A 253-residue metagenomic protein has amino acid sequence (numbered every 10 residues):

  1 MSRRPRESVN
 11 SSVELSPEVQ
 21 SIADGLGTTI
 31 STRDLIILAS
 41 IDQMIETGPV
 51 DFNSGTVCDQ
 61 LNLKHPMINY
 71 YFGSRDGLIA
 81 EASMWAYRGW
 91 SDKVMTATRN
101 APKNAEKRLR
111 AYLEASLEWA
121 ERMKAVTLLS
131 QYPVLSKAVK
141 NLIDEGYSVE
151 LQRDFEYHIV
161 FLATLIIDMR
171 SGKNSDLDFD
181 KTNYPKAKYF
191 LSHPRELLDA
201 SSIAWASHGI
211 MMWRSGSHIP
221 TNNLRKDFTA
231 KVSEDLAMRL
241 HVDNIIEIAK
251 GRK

Functional and structural regions predicted by a protein language model:
M1-S31, L38, D42, L177 (+3 more regions): N-terminal intrinsically disordered/low-complexity leader segments
T32-L35, A39, Q43-G77, E81: Helix-turn-helix
L35, A39-T47, D92-N100, A206-R214: Solvent-exposed, amphipathic alpha-helical segments
V50-N53, L191-R195: Short, charged helix-capping/linker segments at alpha-helix termini
N53, T127-Q131, D178-F179, I219-N223: Short, hydrophobic secondary-structure boundary micro-motifs
E81, M95-V126, V149: Hydrophobic alpha-helical connector segments
M84-S91: Short, basic, alpha-helical segments at the C-terminal edge of helix-turn-helix-like DNA-binding modules
S91-M95, K107, A125-S130, K137-F190 (+4 more regions): Amphipathic alpha-helical packing segments from all-alpha helical-bundle domains
